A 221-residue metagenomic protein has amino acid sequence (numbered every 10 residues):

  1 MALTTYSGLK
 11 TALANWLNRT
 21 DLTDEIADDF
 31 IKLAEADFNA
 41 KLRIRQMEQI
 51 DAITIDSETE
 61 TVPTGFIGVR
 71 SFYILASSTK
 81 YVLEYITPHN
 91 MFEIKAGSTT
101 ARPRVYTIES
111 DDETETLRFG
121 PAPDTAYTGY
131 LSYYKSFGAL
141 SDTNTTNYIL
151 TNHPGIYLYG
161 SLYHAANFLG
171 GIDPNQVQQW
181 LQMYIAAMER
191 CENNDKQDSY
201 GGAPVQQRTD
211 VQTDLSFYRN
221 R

Functional and structural regions predicted by a protein language model:
M1-R221: Glycine-enriched, solvent-exposed interface loops adjoining structured elements
